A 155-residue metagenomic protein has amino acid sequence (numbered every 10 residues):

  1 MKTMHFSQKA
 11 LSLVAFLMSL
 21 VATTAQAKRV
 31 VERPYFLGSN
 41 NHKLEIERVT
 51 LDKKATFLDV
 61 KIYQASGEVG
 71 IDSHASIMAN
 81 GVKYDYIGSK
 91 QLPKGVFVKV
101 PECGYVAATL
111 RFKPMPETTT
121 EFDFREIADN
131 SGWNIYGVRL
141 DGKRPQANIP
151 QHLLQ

Functional and structural regions predicted by a protein language model:
K2-S12: Bacterial N-terminal signal peptides that target proteins for export
S12-V21: Bacterial N-terminal signal peptides
T24-A27: Boundary at the C-terminal end of the N-terminal hydrophobic targeting segment
R29-D52, V82-S89: Low-complexity, acidic Ser/Thr/Pro/Gly-rich terminal tails and inter-domain linkers that flank the onset of structured
E45-A55, V96-E102: Short, solvent-exposed beta-strand/turn "edge" segments of beta-rich domains on protein surfaces
K54-Q64: Short, well-ordered beta-strand segments enriched in hydrophobic/aromatic residues
I62-P101: The feature marks short-to-medium sequence segments in extracytoplasmic or secretory-pathway proteins
G88-D129: Short, solvent-exposed, Trp/other aromatic-anchored flexible loops in extracytoplasmic proteins
